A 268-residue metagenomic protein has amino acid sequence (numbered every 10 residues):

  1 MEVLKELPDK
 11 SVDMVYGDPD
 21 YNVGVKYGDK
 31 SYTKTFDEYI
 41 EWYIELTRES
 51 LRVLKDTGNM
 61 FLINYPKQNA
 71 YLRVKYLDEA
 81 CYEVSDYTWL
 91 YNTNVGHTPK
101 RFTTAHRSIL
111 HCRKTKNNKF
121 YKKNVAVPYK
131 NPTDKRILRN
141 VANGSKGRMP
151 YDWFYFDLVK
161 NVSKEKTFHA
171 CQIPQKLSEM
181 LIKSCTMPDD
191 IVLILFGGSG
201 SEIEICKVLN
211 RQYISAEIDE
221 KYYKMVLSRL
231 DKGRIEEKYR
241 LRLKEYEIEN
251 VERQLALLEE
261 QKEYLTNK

Functional and structural regions predicted by a protein language model:
M1-K5, L230-T266: S-adenosyl-L-methionine
M1-M225, E263-N267: Core catalytic lobe of class I
